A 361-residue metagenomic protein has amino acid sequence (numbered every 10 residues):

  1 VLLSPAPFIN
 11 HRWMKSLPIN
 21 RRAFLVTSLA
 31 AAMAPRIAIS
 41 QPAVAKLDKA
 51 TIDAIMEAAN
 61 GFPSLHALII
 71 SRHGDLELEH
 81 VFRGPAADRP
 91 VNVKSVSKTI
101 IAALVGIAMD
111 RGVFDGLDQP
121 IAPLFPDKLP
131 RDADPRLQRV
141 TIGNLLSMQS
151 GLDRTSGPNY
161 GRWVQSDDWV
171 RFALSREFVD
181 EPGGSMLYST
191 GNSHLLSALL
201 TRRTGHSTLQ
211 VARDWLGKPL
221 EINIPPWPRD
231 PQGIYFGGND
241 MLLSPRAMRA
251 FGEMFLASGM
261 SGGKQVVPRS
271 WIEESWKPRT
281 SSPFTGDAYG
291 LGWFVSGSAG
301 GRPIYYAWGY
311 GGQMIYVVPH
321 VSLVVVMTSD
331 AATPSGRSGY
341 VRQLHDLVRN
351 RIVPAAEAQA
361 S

Functional and structural regions predicted by a protein language model:
F8, W13-A32: N-terminal secretory signal peptides and thylakoid transit peptides that target proteins across membranes
W13, R36-A54, D75: C-terminal segment of N-terminal export signals and the immediately downstream linker at the start of the mature
M56-A86, I315-Y316, S322-V326: A short, well-structured edge-of-sheet supersecondary motif
G74, N92-L117, L145, L196-L200 (+1 more regions): Active-site SXXK
N92, R111-S150, S175, T204-L243: Active-site helix/loop module of the DD-peptidase/beta-lactamase fold, centered on the serine-lysine SxxK catalytic
N192-L199, N239-M260, Q313-D330: Active-site-proximal alpha-helical segments within enzyme catalytic domains
I222-P225, I272-V326: Active-site Gly/Thr loop motif
G309-S361: Structured C-terminal helix/loop/strand segments within mature extracytoplasmic catalytic/sensor domains
